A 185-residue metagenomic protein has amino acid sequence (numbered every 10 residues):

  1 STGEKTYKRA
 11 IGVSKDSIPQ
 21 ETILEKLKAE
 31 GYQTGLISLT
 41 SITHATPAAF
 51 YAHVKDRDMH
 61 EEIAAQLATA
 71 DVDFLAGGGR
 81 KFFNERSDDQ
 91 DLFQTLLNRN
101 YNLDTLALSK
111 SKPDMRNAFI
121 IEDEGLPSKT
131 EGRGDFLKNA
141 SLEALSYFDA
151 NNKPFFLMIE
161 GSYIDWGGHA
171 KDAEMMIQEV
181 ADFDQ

Functional and structural regions predicted by a protein language model:
S1-I63, V72: Active-site nucleophile/metal-coordination loop of metallo-enzymes that catalyze phosphate/sulfate and related
E4-Y7, T34, T40-H44, R80-N84 (+3 more regions): Solvent-exposed loop/turn segments at secondary-structure junctions within structured extracellular/periplasmic domains
D16-I23, M59-I63, A68, V72 (+4 more regions): Stable alpha-helical elements in mature extracytoplasmic
A29-G35, A70-F74, R99-N102, D114-R116 (+1 more regions): Loop/turn elements at helix/coil->beta-strand transitions in domains of secreted/extracellular proteins
A45-F50, D123-G132, A150-Q185: Active-site His/acidic residue clusters
Y51-G78, L97-L106: Acidic, His- and aromatic-enriched active-site or binding-groove loops in soluble protein domains that engage sugars
L75-S128, R133-G134: Long, well-ordered, tryptophan-enriched scaffold segments
L106-I120, A140-S162: Active-site regions of oxyanion-processing enzymes, predominantly non-cytosolic
